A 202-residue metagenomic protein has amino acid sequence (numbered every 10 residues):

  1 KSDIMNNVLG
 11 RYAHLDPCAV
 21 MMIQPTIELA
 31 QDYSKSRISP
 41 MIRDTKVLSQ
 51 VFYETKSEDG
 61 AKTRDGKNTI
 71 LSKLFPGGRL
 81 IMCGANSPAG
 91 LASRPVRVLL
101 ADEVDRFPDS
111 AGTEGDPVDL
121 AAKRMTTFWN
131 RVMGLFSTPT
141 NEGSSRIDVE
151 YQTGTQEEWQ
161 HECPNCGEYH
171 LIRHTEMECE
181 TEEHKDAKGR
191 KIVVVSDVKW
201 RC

Functional and structural regions predicted by a protein language model:
K1-C202: Phosphate/NTP-binding elements of NTP-utilizing enzymes
